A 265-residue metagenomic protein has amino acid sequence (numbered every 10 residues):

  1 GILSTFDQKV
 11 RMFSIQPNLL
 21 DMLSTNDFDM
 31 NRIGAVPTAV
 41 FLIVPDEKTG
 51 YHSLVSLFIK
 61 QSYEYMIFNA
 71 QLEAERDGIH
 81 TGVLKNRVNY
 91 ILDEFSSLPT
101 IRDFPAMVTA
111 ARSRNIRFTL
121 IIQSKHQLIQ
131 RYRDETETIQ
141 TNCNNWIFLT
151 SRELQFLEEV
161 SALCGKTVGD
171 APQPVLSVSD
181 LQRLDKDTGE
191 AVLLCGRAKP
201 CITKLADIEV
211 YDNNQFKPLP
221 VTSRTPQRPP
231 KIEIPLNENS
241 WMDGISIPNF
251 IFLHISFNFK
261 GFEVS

Functional and structural regions predicted by a protein language model:
G1-I116, R131, L181-P200, T222-S265: P-loop NTPase motor domains
L42, L149, T203: Hydrophobic residues at beta-strand termini and immediately following loops that shape nucleotide-binding pockets
D46-K48, S96, S124-Q127, R152-F156 (+2 more regions): Conserved nucleotide-binding/hydrolysis micro-motifs of P-loop NTPases
V108-A110, R114-G196: Conserved ATP-driven motor cores of ASCE-family P-loop NTPases powering translocation/secretion/packaging/pilus
P200-L205, N214: C-terminal helical "lid" subdomain and adjoining coupling/linker elements of P-loop NTPases
I208, D212, S265: Acidic, Mg2+-coordinating catalytic modules of nucleic-acid enzymes
E209, P218-T225: Low-complexity, glycine/alanine/valine/leucine- and proline-rich hydrophobic stretches
